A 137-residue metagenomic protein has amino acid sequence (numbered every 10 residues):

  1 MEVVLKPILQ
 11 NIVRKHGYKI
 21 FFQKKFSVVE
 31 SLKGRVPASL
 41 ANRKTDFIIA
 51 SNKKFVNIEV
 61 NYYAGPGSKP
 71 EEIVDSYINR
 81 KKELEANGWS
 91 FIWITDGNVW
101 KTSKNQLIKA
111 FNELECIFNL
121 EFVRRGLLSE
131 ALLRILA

Functional and structural regions predicted by a protein language model:
M1-K33: Acidic-basic catalytic patches of nuclease active cores, encompassing PD-(D/E)XK and other metal-cofactor nuclease
L5-V13, R80-E85, L136: Hydrophobic, Leu/Ile/Phe/Ala-enriched alpha-helical segments that form helix-helix packing faces
R14-Y18, L84-S90, N112-F118: Structural alpha-beta junctions
F21-N52: Active-site metal-binding core of divalent-cation-utilizing nuclease and nuclease-like domains
F47-S51, V56-A64, Y77: Conserved catalytic cores of phosphodiester-cleaving nucleases, focusing on short active-site segments
Y62-N105: Catalytic cores of nucleic-acid endonucleases
I94-A137: Domain-level recognition of nuclease-like catalytic cores that cleave nucleotide substrates
